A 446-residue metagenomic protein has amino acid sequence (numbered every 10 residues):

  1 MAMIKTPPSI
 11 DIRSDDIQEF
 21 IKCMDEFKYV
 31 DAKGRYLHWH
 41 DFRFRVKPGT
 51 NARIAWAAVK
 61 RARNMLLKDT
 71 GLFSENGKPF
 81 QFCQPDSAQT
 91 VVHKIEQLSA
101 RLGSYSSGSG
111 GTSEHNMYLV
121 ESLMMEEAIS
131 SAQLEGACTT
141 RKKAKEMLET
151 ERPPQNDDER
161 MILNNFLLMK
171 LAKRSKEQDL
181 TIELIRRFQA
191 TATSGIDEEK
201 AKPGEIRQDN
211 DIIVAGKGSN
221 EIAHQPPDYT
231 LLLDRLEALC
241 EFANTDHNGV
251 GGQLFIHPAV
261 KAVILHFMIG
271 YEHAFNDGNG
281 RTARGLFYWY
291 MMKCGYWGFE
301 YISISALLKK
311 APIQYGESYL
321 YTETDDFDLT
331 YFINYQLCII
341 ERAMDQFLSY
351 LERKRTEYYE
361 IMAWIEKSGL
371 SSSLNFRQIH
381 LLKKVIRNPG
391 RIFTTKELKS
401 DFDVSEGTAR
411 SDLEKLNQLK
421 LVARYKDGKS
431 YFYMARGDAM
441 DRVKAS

Functional and structural regions predicted by a protein language model:
M1-D277, R281-S446: FIC/Doc superfamily catalytic core
